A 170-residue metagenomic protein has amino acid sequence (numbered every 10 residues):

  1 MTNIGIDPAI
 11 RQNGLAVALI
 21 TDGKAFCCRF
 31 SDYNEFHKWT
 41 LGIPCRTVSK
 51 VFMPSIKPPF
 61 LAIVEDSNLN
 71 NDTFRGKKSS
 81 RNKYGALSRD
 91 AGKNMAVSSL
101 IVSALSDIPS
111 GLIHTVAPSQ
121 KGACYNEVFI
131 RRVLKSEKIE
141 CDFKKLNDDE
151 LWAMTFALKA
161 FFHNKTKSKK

Functional and structural regions predicted by a protein language model:
M1-K170: Phosphate- and other anionic-substrate recognition elements at nucleic-acid/protein interfaces
